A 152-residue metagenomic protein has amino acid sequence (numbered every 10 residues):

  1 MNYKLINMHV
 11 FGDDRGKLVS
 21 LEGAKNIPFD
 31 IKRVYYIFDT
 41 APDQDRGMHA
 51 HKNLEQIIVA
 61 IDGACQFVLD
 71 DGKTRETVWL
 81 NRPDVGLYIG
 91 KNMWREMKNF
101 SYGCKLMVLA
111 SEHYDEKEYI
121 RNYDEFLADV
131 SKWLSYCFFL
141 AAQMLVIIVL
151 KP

Functional and structural regions predicted by a protein language model:
M1-V85, Y102-L109, Y114-E125, D129-W133: Non-catalytic, conserved peripheral segments adjacent to functional cores
R82-G86, N92-N99: Well-ordered alpha/beta subsegment
C137-K151: Single-pass alpha-helical transmembrane signal-anchor segments in small membrane proteins across taxa
